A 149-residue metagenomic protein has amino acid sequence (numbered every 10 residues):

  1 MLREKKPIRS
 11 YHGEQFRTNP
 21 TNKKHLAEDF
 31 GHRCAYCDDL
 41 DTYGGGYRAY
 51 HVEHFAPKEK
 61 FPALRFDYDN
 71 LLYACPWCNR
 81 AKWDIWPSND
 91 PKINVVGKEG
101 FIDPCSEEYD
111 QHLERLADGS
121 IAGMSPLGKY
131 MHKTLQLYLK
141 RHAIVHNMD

Functional and structural regions predicted by a protein language model:
M1-E14, T18-H25, D29, D41-G45 (+2 more regions): Extended charged
R33, H51, A74: The −1 position to Zn-ligating cysteines in a subset of zinc-ribbon hairpins
Y36: Short, surface-exposed loop/strand segments
V52-P57: Histidine-centered catalytic micro-motifs used for acid/base chemistry in nuclease and nucleotide-processing active
